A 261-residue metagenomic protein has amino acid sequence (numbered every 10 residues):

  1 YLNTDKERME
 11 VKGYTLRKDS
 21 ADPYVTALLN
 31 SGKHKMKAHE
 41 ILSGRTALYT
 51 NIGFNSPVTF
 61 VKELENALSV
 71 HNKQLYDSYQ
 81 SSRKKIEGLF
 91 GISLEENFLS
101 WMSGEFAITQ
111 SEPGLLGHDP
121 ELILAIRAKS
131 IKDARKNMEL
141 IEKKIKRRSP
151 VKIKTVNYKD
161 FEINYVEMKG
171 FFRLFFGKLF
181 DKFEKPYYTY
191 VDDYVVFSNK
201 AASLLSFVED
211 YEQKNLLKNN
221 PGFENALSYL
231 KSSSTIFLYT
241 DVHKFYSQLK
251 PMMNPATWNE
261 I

Functional and structural regions predicted by a protein language model:
Y1-I261: Signature of soluble extracytoplasmic/periplasmic domains of secreted precursors and cell-surface proteins
